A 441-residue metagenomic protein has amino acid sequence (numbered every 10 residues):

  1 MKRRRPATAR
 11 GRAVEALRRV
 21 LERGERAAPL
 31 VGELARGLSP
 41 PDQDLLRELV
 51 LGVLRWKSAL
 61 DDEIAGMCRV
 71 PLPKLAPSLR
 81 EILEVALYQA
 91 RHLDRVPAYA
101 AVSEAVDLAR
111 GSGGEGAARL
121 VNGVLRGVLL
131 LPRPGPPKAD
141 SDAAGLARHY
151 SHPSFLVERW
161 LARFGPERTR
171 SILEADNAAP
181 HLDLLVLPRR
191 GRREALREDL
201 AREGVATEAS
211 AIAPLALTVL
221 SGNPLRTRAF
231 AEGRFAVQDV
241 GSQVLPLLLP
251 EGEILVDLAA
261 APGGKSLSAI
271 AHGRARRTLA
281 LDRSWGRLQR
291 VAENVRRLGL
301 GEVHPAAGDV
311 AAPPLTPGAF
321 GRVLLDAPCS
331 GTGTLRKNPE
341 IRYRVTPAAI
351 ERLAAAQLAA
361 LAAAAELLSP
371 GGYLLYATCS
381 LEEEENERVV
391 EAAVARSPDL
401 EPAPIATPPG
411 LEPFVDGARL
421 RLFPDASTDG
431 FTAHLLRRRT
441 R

Functional and structural regions predicted by a protein language model:
M1-R441: S-adenosylmethionine
